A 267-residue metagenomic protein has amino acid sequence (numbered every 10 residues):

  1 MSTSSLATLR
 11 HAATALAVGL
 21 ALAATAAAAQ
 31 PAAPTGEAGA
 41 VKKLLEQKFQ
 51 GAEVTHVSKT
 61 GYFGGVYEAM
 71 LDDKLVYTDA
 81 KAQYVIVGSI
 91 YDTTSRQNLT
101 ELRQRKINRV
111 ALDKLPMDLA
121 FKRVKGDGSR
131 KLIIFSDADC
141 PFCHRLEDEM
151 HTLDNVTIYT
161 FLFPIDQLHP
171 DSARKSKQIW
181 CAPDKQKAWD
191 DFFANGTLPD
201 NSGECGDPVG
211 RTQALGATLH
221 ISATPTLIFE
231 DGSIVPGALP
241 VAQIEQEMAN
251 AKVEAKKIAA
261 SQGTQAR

Functional and structural regions predicted by a protein language model:
S2-A7, H11-A12, G19, T25-R174 (+3 more regions): Extracytoplasmic thiol/disulfide redox context detector
D72, E230-D231: Short strand-coil-strand connectors
K175-W189: Acidic, Ser/Thr-rich peripheral helices and adjacent loops at domain boundaries
A182-P183, N195-L198: Short loop/turn hinge sites at secondary-structure boundaries
S233-V235: Structural signal for short hydrophobic segments within the conserved structured cores of catalytic domains across
